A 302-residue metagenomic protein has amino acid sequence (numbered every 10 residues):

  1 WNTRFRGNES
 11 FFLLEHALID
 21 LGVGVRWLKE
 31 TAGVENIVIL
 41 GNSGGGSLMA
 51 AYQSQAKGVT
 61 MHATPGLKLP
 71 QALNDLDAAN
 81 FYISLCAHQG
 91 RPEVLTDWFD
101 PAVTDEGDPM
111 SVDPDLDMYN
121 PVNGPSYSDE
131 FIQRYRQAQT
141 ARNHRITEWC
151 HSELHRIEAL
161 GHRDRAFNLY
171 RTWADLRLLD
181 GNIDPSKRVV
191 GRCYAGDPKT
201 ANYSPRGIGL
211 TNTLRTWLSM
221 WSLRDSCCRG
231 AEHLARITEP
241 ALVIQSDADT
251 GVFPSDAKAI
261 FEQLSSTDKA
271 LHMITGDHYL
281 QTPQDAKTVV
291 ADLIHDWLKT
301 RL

Functional and structural regions predicted by a protein language model:
R4-V38, T288-V290: Catalytic nucleophile-loop/oxyanion-hole region of alpha/beta-hydrolase and closely related hydrolase-like folds
R26-G107: Primarily recognizes the serine-hydrolase "nucleophile elbow" in alpha/beta-hydrolase and SGNH/GDSL folds
P65-P70, R215-H233: Active-site nucleophile elbow and catalytic-triad environment of alpha/beta-hydrolase enzymes
Q71-Y194: Alpha/beta-hydrolase-fold enzymes
E93-V94, T250-D256: Conserved alpha/beta-hydrolase "acid-adjacent" motif
I237, V243-Q245, D249: Short beta-strand/loop motif that positions the catalytic acidic residue of the alpha/beta-hydrolase fold
E262-Y279: Catalytic histidine neighborhood in serine/cysteine hydrolases with alpha/beta-hydrolase-type architecture
G276-V289: Catalytic histidine-centered segment of alpha/beta-hydrolase-like enzymes
